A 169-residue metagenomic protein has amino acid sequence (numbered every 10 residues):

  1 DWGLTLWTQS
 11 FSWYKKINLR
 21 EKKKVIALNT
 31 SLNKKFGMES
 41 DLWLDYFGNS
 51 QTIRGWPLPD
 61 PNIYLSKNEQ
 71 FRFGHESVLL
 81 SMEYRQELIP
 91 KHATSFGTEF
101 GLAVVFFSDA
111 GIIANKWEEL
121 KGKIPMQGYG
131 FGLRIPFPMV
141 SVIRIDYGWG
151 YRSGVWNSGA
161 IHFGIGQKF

Functional and structural regions predicted by a protein language model:
D1-G3, Y151-V155: Outer-membrane beta-barrel proteins
D1-T98, A114: C-terminal outer-membrane beta-barrel translocator/porin domains of Gram-negative envelope proteins and their
W7-Q9, K24-T30, L80, L102-F106 (+3 more regions): Transmembrane beta-strands of outer-membrane beta-barrel proteins
W43-Q51, K121-M126, I161-G166: Flexible, surface-exposed loop regions and adjacent strand-edge segments of Gram-negative outer-membrane beta-barrel
D60-E69, V104-I112, K116, V142-Y151: Transmembrane beta-strand segments that form the barrel wall of outer-membrane beta-barrel proteins
S66-F73, W117-I124, G132, G150-S153: Short, contiguous acidic/charged loop-to-helix segments that flank catalytic cores in large enzymes
E83-E87, A103-Y129: Outer-membrane beta-barrel transmembrane domain signature
I135, S158-F169: Outer-membrane beta-barrel "beta-signal"
